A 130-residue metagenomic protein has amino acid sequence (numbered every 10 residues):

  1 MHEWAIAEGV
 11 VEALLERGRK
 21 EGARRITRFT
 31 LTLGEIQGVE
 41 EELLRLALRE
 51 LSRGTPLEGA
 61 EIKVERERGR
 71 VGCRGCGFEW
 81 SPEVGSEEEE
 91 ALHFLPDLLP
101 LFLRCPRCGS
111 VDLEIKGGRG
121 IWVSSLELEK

Functional and structural regions predicted by a protein language model:
M1-R28, I36-S52, P56-K130: N-terminal, polar/charged subdomain of small-to-medium soluble alpha/beta proteins
